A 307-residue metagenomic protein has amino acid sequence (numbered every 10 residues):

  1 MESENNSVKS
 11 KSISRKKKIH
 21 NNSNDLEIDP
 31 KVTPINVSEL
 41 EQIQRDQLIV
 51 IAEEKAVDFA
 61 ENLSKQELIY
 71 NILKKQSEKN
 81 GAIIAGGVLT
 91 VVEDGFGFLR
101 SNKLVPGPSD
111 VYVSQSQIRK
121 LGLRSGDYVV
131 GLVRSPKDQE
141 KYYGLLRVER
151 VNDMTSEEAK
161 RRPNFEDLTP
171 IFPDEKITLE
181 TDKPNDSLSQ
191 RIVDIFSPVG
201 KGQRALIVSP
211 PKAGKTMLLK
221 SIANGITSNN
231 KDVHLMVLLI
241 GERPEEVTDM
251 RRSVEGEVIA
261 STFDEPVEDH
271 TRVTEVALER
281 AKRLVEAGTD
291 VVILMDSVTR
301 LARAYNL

Functional and structural regions predicted by a protein language model:
M1-V113: Charged, low-complexity terminal tails
L48, L68, G97, S114 (+5 more regions): Residue-level signature of catalytic and energy-coupling elements of molecular machines, predominantly ATP/GTP-dependent
E67-I69, N80-G95, S135, Q139-N152 (+3 more regions): Glycine/charge-rich, flexible interdomain linkers and switch-proximal surface loops that mediate coupling
L104, Q117, V133-Q139, P211-K212: Short, charged beta-turn/beta-strand-edge "cap" motif at the junction between a beta-strand and an adjacent loop
Q117-V130: Short nucleic-acid-contacting surface segments enriched for D/E, G, S/T with interspersed K/R
L123, R134-I207: P-loop NTP-binding catalytic core
I171-F172, I177-T274: Phosphate-binding glycine-rich loops and their immediate beta-loop-alpha structural context
R252-I259, F263, V267-L307: Conserved P-loop NTPase nucleotide-binding/switch module
